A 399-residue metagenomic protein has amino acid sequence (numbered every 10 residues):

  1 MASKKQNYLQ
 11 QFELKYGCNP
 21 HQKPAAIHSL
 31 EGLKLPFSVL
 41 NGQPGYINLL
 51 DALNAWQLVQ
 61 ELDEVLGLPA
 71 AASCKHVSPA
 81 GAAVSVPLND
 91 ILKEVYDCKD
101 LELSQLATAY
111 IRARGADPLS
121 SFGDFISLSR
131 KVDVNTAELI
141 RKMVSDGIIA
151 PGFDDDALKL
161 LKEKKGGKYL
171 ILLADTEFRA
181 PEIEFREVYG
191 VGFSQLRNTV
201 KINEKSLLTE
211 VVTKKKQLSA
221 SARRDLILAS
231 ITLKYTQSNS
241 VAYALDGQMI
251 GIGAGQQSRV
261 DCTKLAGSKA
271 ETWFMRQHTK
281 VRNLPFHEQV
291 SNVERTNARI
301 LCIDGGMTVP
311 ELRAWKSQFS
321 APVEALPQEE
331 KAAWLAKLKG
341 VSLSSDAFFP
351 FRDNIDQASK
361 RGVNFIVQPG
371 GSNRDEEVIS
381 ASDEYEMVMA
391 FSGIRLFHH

Functional and structural regions predicted by a protein language model:
M1-S206, S221-S240: Active-site loops and adjacent core secondary-structure elements that bind or stabilize anionic groups
E61, Y235, T272-R276, K360 (+1 more regions): Conserved helix-loop functional segments at active or binding sites
V65-S73, I171-A174, S238-L245, M275-F286 (+1 more regions): Flexible, glycine/charged-enriched surface loops at secondary-structure junctions
S78, V132, L245-Q248, Q256 (+2 more regions): Active-site-proximal loop/turn and secondary-structure-junction residues that shape catalytic pockets, frequently
A80-L119, I250-F351: Glycine- and Gly-Pro-enriched alpha-helical subdomains that act as flexible, kink-prone "lid/hinge" or packing modules
D124, L128-S129, K142-I171, E177-R179 (+5 more regions): C-terminal binding/interaction regions
V134-E138, K264-G267, R352-K360: Amphipathic, non-transmembrane alpha-helical secondary structure
S206, V211-A220: Active-site/ligand-binding-proximal alpha/beta "capping" segment
